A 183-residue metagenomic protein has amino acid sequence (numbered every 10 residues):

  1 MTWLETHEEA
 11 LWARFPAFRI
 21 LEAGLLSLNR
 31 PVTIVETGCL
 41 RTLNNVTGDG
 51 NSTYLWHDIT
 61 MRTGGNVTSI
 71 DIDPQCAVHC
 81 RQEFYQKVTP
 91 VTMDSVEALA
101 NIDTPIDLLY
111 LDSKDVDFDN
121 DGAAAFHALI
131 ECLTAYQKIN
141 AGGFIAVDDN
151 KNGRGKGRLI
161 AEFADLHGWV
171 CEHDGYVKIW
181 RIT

Functional and structural regions predicted by a protein language model:
M1-T183: A short alpha-helical cap/connector motif
